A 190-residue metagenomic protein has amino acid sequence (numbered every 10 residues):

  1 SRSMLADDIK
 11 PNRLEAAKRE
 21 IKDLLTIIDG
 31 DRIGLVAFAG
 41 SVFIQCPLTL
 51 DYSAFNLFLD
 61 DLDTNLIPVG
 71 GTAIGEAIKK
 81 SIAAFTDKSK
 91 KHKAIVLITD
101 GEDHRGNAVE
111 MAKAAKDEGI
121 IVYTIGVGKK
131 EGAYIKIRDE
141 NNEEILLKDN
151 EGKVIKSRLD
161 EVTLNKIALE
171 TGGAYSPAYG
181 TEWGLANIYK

Functional and structural regions predicted by a protein language model:
S1-K93, N107-E110: Membrane-embedded segments
R2-S3, G40-I44, G101-H104, G128-G132 (+1 more regions): Solvent-exposed loop/turn segments at secondary-structure junctions within structured extracellular/periplasmic domains
D8, D31, D51, D100-D103 (+2 more regions): Acidic side chains
C46-L48, R105-V109, Y134-R138, I188: Short, well-ordered secondary-structure micro-motifs
P47, F58, G70, K80 (+4 more regions): Soluble extramembrane regions of membrane proteins in the secretory/endomembrane system
K93-N107, A168: Short, charged, low-hydrophobicity "junction" segments
A115-K190: Von Willebrand factor type A / integrin I
